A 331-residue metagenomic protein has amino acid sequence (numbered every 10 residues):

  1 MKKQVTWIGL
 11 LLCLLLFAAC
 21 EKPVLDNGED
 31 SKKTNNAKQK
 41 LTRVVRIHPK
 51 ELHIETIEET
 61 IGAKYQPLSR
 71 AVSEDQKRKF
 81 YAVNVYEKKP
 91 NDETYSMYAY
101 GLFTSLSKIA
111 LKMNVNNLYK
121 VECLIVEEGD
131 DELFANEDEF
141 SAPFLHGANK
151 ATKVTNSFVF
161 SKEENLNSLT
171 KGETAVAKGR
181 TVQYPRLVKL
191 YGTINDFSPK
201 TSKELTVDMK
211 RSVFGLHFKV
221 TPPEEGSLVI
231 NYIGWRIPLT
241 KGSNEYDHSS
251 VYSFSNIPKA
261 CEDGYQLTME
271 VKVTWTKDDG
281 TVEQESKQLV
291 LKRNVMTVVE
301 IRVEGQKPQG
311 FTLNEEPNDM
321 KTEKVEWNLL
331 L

Functional and structural regions predicted by a protein language model:
M1-I8: Bacterial N-terminal signal peptides that target proteins for export
L16-A19: C-terminal motif of bacterial Sec signal peptides marking the signal peptidase cleavage site
D26-Q66, K210-P223: A short, Gly/Thr-enriched small/hydrophobic beta-strand-prone motif that recurs across taxa
V72-E137, G226-V295, K321, V325-L331: Tryptophan-paired
Y86-K210: Short, low-hydrophobicity acidic/polar segments
A151-V154, K292-P308: Low-complexity, Pro/Ser/Thr- and charge-rich linker/hinge segments at domain boundaries
A177-S250: A sequence/structural signal for flexible, mid-protein segments enriched in small/helix-disrupting residues
V299-L331: Hydrophobic, glycine-enriched assembly/anchoring segments
